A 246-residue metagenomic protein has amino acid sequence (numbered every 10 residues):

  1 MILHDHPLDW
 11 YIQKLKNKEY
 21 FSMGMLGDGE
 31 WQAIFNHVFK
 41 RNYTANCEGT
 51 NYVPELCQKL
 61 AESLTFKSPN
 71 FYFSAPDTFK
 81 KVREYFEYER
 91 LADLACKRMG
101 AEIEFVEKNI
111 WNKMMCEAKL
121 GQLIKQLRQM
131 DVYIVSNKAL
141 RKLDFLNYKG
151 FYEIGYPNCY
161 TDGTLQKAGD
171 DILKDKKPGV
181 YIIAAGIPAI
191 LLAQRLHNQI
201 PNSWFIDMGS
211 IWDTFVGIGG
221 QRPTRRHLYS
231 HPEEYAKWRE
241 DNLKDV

Functional and structural regions predicted by a protein language model:
M1-L146: Electropositive, gly/pro-rich neighborhoods at or near active sites that engage anionic ligands
H6-L8, P54-L60, T164-L173, P188-I190: A short, acidic, amphipathic alpha-helical segment used as a generic capping/interface helix at domain edges
K40, F145-F151, H197-I200: Short, solvent-exposed amphipathic alpha-helical segments in soluble enzyme and RNA/protein-processing domains
A75, E153-G155, D207: Structural signal for conserved beta-strand scaffold positions within catalytic alpha/beta enzyme cores
A118, V132-P178: Conserved nucleotide-cofactor-binding alpha/beta core module
K138, G186-P188: Short beta->alpha connector loops
V180-I183: Short catalytic-loop micro-motif centered on adjacent basic/acidic residues
P188-V246: C-terminal functional extensions of proteins
